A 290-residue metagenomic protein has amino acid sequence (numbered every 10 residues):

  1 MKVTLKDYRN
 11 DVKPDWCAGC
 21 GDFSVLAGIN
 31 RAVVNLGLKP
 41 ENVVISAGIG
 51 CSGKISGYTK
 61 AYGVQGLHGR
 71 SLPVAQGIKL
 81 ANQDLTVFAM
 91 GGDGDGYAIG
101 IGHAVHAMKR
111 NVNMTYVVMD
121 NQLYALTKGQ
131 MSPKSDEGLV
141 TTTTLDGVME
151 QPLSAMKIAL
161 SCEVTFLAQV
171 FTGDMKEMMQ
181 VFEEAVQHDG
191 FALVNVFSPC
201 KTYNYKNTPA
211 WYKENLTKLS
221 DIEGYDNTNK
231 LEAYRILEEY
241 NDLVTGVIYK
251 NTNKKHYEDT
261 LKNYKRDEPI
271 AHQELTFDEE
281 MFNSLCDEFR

Functional and structural regions predicted by a protein language model:
M1-K2, D11, C200-R290: Flexible, low-complexity linker and terminal segments
K2, K6-L67: Active-site diphosphate/adenylate-binding microenvironment
D7, P14, G19, F23-L26 (+6 more regions): Electropositive phosphate-/nucleotide-binding environments in soluble metabolic enzymes
R9, A18, L36-P40, G66 (+7 more regions): Solvent-exposed alpha-helices and their adjacent loops that cap or buttress functional pockets in soluble metabolic
N42-G48, A89-G92, V118, V170 (+1 more regions): Beta-strand segments within the central parallel beta-sheet cores of soluble alpha/beta enzyme folds
I49-A125: Thiamine diphosphate
G50-C51, G94, S198-P199, T252-N253: Short glycine-rich anion-binding loops that position phosphate/pyrophosphate groups of nucleotides and phosphorylated
A98-T115, M119, L123-G246: Glycine-rich ThDP/TPP pyrophosphate-binding loop and its adjacent helix/strand module within ThDP-dependent enzymes
